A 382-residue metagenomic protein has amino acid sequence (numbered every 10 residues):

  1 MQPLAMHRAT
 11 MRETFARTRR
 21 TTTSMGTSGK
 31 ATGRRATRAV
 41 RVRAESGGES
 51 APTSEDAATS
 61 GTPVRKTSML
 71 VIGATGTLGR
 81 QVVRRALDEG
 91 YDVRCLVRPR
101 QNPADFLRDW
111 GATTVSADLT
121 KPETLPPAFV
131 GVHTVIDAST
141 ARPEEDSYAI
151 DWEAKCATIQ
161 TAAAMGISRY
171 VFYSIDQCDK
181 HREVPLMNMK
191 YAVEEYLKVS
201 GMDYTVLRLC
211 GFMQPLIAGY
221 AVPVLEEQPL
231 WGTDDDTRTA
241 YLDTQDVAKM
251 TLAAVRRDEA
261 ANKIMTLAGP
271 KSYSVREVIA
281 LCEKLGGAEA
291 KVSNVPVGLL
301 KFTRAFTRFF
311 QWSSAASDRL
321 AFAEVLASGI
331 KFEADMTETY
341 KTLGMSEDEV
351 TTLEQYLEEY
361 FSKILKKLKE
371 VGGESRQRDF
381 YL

Functional and structural regions predicted by a protein language model:
M1-R34, A44: N-terminal chloroplast transit peptides
G47, G298-L382: A hydrophobic C-terminal alpha-helical subdomain
G47-D109, T120-V132, R142-Y148, T161-R169 (+2 more regions): Oxidoreductase cofactor-interface core, primarily capturing Rossmann-like NAD(P)-dependent enzymes
A117: Cofactor-binding loops of NAD(P)H-dependent oxidoreductases, dominated by short-chain dehydrogenase/reductases
V135: Hydrophobic beta-strand segment of the Class I
